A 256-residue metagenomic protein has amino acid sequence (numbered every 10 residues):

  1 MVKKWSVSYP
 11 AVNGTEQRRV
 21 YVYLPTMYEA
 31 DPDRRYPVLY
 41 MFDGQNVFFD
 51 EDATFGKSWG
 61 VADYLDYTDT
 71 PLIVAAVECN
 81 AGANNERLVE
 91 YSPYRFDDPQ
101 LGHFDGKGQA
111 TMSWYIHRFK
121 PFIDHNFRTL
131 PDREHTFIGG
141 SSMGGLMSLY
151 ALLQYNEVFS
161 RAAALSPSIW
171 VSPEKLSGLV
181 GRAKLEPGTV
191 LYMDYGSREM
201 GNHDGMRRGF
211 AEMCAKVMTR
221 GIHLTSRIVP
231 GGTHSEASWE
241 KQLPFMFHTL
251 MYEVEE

Functional and structural regions predicted by a protein language model:
M1-E256: Non-catalytic cap/lid and distal C-terminal segments of serine-dependent acyl enzymes
